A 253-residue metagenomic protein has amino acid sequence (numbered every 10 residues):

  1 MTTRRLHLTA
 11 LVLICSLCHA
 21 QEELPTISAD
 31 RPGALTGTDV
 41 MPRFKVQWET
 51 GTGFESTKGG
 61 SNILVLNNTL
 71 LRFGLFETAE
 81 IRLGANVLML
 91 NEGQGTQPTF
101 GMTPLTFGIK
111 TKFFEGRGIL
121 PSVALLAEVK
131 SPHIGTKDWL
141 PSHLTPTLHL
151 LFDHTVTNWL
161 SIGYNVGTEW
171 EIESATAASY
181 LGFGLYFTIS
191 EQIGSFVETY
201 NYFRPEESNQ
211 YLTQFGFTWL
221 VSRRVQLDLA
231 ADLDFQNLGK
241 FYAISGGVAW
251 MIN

Functional and structural regions predicted by a protein language model:
R4-L11: Sec-dependent signal peptide recognition, specifically the positively charged N-region followed immediately by
V12-A20: Hydrophobic h-region of N-terminal signal peptides that target proteins for export in Gram-negative bacteria
Q21-N253: Transmembrane beta-barrel domains of Gram-negative outer membranes and organellar outer membranes
